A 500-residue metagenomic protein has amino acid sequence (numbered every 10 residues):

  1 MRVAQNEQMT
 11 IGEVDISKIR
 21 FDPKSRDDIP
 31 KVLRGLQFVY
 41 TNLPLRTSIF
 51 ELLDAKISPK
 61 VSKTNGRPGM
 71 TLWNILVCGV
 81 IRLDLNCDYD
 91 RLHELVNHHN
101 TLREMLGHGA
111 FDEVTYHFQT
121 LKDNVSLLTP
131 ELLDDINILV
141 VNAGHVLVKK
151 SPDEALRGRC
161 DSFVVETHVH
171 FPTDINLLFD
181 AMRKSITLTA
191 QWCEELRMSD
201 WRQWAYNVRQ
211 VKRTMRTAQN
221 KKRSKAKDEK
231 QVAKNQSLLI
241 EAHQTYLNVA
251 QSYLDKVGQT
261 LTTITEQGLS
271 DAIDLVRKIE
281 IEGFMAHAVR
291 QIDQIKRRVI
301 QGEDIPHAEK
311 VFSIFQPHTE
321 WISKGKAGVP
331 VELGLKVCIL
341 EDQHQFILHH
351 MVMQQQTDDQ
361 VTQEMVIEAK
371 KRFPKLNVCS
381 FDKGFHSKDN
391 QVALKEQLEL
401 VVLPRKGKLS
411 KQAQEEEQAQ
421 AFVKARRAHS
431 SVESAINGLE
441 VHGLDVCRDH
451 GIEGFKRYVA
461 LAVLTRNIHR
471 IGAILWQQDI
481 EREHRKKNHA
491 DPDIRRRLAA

Functional and structural regions predicted by a protein language model:
M1-E51, A55, Q477-A500: Charged, often Cys/His-bearing segments associated with DNA-binding zinc-finger transcription factors
K60-L72, L85-L133, H145: Trp/Phe/Arg-rich N-terminal binding region typifying the photolyase-homology
G66-M70, S380-D389, G407-K408: Acidic, metal-coordinating catalytic cores used for nucleic-acid/nucleotide bond scission and strand-transfer chemistry
L76-N86: Alpha-helical support elements that line or immediately flank enzyme active sites and cofactor-binding pockets
C78, L92-H93, H117-V125, E154-E166 (+6 more regions): Short, conserved catalytic/metal-binding motifs centered on acidic residues
H108, D112-Q316: Active-site- or DNA-interface-adjacent structural scaffold in DNA-acting proteins
I279-A286, V299, Q420-A500: Basic, amphipathic alpha-helical segments enriched in Lys/Arg and hydrophobic/aromatic residues
H318, K326-R372: Electropositive, glycine- and tryptophan-enriched low-complexity nucleic-acid-binding patches
